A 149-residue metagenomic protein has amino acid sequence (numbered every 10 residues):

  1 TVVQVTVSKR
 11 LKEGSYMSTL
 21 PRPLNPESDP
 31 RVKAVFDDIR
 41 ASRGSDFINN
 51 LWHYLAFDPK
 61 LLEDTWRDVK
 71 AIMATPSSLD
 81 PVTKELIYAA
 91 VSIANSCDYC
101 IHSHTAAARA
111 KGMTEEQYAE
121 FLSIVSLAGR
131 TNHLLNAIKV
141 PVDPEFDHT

Functional and structural regions predicted by a protein language model:
V2-V7, E13: Acidic, Ala/Val/Gly-enriched low-complexity intrinsically disordered segments
R10-T149: Hydrophobic alpha-helical segments
